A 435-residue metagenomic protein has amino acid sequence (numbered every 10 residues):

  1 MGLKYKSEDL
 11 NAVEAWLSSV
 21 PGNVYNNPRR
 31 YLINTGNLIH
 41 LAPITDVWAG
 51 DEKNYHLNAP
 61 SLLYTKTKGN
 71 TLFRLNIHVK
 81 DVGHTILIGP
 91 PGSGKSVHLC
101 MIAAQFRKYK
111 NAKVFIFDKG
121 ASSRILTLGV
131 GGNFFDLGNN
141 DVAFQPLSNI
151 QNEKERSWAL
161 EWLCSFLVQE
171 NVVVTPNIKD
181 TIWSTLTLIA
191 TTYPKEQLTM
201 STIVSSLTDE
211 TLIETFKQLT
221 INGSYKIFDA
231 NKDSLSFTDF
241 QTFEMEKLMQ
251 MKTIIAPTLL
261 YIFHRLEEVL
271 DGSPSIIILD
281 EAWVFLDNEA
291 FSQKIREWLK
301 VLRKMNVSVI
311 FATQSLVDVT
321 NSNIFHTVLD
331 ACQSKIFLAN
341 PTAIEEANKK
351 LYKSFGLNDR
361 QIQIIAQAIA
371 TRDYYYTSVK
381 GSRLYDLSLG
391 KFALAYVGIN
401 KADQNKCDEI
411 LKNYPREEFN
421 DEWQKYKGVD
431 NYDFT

Functional and structural regions predicted by a protein language model:
M1-A15: Conserved ASCE P-loop ATPase motor domains encompassing nucleic-acid-directed helicases/translocases
K4, L17, P21-F73, V79 (+7 more regions): P-loop NTPase motor domains
K6-S7, V114-I116, N133-D136, S308-A312 (+1 more regions): Short hydrophobic alpha-helical runs that function as membrane-insertion/retention elements
L10, K119-G120, N139-N140, A282 (+3 more regions): Short, ordered loop/turn segments at secondary-structure junctions
A12, S18-A49, P90-P91, L316-T435: C-terminal regions of RecA-like/P-loop NTPase motor modules
L87: Hydrophobic anchor at the beta1->P-loop junction of P-loop NTPases
S93-P146: Walker A/P-loop NTP-binding active-site region of P-loop NTPases, recognizing the glycine-rich GxxxxGKT/S
V97-K119, D280, E409-T435: A short, charged
